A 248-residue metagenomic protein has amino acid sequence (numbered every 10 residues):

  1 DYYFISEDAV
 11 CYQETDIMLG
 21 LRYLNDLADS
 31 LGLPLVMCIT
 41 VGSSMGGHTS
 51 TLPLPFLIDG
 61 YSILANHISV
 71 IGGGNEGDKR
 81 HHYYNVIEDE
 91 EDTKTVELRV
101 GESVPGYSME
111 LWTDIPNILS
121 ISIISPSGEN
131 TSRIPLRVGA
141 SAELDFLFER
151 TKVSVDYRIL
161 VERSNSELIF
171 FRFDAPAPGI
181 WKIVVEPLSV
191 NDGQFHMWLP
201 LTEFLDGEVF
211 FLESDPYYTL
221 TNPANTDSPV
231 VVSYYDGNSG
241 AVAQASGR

Functional and structural regions predicted by a protein language model:
D1-R248: Loop-rich non-cytosolic ectodomains and luminal regions
